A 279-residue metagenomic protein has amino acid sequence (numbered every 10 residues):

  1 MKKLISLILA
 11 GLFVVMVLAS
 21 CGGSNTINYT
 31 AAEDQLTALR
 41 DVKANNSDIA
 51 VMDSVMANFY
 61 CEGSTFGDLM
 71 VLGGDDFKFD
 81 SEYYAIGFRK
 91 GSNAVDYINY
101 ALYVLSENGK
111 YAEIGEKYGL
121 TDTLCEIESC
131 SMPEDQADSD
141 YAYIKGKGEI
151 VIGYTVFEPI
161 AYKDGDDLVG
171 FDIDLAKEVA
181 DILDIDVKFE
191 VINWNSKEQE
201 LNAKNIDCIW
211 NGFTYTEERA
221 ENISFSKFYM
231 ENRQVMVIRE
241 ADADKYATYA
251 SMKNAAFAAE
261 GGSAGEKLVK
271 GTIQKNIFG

Functional and structural regions predicted by a protein language model:
M1-L9: Positively charged n-region of N-terminal signal peptides that target proteins for export
V17-S20: C-terminal motif of bacterial Sec signal peptides marking the signal peptidase cleavage site
S24-L39, S54-N58, V151, T155-P159 (+3 more regions): Bilobed "Venus flytrap"/periplasmic-binding protein-like clamshell domains and structurally analogous long
N28-Q35, L39-D41, D53, Y97 (+3 more regions): Extracytoplasmic small-molecule ligand-binding "clamshell" domains of the periplasmic binding protein/Venus flytrap
S54, S64-L102, T121-Q136, M230-E240: Periplasmic-binding protein-like
T65-S81, K177, D181, D186-S251: Acidic, polar ligand-binding/catalytic clefts
V71, D76, Y100-A142, A264-G279: Ligand-binding clefts/hinges and TM-proximal coupling segments of bilobed small-molecule sensing domains
K90-V104, K110, I114, F171 (+3 more regions): Short amphipathic alpha-helical coupling segments at ligand-binding clamshell hinges and other catalytic/signaling
